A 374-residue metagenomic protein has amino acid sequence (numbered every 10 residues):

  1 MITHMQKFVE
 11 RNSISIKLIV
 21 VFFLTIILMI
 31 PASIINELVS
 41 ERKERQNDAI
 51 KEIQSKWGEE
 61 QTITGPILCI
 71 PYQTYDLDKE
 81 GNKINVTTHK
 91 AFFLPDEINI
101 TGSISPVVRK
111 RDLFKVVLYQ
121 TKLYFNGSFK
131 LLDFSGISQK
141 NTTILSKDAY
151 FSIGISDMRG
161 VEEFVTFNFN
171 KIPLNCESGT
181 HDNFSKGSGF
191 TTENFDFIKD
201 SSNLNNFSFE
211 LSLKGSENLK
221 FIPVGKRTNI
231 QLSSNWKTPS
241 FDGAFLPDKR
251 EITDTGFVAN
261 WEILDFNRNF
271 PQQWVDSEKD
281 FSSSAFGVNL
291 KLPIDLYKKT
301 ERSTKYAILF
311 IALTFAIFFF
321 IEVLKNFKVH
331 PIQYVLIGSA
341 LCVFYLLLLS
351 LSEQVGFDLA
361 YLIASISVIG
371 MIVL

Functional and structural regions predicted by a protein language model:
M1-E10: N-terminal Lys/Arg-rich, disordered targeting/topogenic segments
S15-V20, K110-V117, N194-K199, K299-L309: Membrane-entry segments of alpha-helical transmembrane domains in multi-pass membrane proteins
K17-S33: Hydrophobic membrane-insertion alpha-helices, especially the h-region of bacterial N-terminal signal peptides
I34-E60: Alpha-helical transmembrane signal-anchor/signal-peptide segments
E44, D48, S55, G65 (+2 more regions): Soluble non-transmembrane domains of integral membrane proteins
Y75-T87, A364-L374: Alpha-helical membrane-embedding segments and immediately adjacent membrane-interface amphipathic helices
F281-S282, F286-L374: Transmembrane alpha-helical segments that form the functional core of multipass membrane systems
